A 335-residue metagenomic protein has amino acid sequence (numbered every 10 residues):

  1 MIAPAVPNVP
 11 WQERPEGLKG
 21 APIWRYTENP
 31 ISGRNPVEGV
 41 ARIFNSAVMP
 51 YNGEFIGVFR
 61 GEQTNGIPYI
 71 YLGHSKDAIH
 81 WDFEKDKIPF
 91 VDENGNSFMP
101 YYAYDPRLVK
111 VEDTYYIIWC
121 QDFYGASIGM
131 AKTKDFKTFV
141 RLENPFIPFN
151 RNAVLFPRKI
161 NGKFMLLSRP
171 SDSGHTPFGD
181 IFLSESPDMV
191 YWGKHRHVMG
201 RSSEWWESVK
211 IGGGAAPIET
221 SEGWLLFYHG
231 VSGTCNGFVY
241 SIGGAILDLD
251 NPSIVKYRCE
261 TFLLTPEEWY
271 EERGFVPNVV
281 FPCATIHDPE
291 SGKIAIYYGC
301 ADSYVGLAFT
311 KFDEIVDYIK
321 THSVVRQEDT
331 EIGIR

Functional and structural regions predicted by a protein language model:
M1-Y101, V109-V154, R158-V209, I218-F275 (+2 more regions): Beta-rich carbohydrate-recognition and catalytic domains
A215: Catalytic core of Fe(II)/2-oxoglutarate
V280: Iron-sulfur (Fe-S) cluster-binding modules
C283, H287: C-terminal substrate/ligand-recognition segments
